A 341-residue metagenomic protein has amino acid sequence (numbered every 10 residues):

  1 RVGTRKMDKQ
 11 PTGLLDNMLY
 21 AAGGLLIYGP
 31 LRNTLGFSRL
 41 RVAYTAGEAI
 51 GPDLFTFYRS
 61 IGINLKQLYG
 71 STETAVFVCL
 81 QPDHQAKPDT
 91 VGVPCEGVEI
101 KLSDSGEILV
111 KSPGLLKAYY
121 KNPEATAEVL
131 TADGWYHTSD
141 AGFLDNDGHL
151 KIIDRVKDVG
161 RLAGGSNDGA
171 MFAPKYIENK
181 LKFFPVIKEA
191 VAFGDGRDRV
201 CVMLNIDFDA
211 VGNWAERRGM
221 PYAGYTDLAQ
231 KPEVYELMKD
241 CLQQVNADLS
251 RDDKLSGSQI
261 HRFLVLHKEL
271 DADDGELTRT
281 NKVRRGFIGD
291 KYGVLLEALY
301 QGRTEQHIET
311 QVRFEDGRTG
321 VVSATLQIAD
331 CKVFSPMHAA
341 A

Functional and structural regions predicted by a protein language model:
R1-A86, E99: Gly/Ser/Thr-rich phosphate-binding loop
R1-L40, I206-L249, H267: Alpha-helical "lid/cap" subdomains adjacent to substrate-binding clefts that gate access and reposition the ligand
G70-T74, T138, L162, T278: Ser/Thr-glycine-rich phosphate-binding loops at phosphate-binding pockets of nucleotides, nucleotide cofactors
P94-L162: Conserved ATP-binding/catalytic segment of the ANL
L115, H149-K182, V211-P232, S256-S258 (+2 more regions): Adenylate-forming
V129-D147, A163-A192, Q243: Core catalytic subdomain of AMP-forming adenylate-forming
A141, F183-A210, L249-R251: C-terminal boundary motif of the adenylate-forming
E189-V191, D198, W214, K239 (+1 more regions): Conserved C-terminal "lid"/linker of ANL adenylate-forming enzymes
